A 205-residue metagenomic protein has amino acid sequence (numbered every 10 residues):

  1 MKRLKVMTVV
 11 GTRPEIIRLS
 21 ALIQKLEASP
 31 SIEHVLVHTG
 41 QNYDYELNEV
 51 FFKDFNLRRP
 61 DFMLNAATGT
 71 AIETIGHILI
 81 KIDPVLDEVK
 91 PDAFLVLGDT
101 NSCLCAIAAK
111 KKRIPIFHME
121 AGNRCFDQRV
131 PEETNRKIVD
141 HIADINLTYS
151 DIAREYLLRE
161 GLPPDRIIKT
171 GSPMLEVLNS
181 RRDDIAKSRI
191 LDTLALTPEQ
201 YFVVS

Functional and structural regions predicted by a protein language model:
M1, S29-S31, R58-R59, K111 (+2 more regions): Short, well-ordered coil/turn elements that cap or connect secondary structure elements
M1-Q41: N-terminal subdomain of nucleotide-sugar transferases
R3, P91, E199-Q200: Phosphate-coordination loops involved in phosphoryl transfer and adenosine-cofactor binding
M7-V10, I16-K25, F51, M63-P163: Active-site and donor-binding regions of nucleotide-sugar-utilizing enzymes
T8, L36-H38, V96, H118 (+2 more regions): Structural beta-sheet core signal
I32-T74: Conserved nucleotide-sugar phosphate-binding/catalytic loop shared by glycosyltransferases and other
N42-E46, I142-S205: A nucleotide-sugar donor-handling region in carbohydrate enzymes
